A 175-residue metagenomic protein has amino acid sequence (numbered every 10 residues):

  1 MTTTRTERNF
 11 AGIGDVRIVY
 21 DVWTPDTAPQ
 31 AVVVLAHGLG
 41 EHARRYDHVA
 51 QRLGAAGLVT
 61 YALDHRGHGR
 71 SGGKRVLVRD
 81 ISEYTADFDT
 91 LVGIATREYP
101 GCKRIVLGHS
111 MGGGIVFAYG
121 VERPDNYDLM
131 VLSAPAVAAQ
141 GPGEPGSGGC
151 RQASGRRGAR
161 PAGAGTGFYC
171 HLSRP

Functional and structural regions predicted by a protein language model:
M1-T27: N-terminal cap/lid segment of alpha/beta-hydrolase-fold proteins
Q30-V33, K103: Alpha/beta-hydrolase fold active-site loops
G38-E41: Active-site glycine-rich loops that stabilize anionic/oxyanionic intermediates across multiple enzyme folds
A50-G73: Conserved alpha/beta-hydrolase
V78-R97: Alpha/beta-hydrolase active-site loop
Y99-S110: Alpha/beta-hydrolase fold nucleophile elbow
M111-P175: Alpha/beta-hydrolase-fold enzymes
